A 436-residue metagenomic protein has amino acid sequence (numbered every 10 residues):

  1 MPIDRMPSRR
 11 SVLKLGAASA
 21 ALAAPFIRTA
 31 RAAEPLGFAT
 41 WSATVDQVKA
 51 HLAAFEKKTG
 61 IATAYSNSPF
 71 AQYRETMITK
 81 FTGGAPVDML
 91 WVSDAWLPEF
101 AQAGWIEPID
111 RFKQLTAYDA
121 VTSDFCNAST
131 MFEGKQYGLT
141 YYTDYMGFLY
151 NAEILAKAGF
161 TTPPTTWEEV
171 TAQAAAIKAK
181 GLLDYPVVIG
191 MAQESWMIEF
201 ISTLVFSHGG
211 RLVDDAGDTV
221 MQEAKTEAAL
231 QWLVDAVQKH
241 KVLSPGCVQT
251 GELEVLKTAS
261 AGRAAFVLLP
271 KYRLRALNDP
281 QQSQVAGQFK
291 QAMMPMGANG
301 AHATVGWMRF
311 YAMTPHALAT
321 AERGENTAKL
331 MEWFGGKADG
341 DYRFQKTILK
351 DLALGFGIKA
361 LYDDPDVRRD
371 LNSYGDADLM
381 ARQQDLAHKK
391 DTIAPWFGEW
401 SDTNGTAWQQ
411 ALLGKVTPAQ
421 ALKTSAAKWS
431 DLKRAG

Functional and structural regions predicted by a protein language model:
M1-S11, A18-A21, P25: N-terminal secretory signal peptides
A43-A62, N404: Short, polar/charged alpha-helical segment
A54-D124, M131, A156-T165, A259-F266 (+2 more regions): Extracytoplasmic "Venus flytrap"/periplasmic binding protein-like
K80, A85-D88, T116-L155, Y185 (+3 more regions): A structural signal for short loop-to-beta-strand junctions that line the ligand-binding cleft of periplasmic/secreted
K80, D110-S123, V187, M191 (+5 more regions): Short, solvent-exposed loop/beta-turn-alpha elements that line the ligand-binding surface or hinge of extracytoplasmic
D94-M146, E169-T171, M197-F200, A286-A292 (+1 more regions): Hinge/lid segment of periplasmic solute-binding proteins
A174-A175, A216-C247: Glycine-centered hinge/linker elements that transmit conformational signals in sensory and ligand-binding systems
Y272-Q284, A298-T403, R434: C-terminal lobe and pocket-closing loops of periplasmic/extracytoplasmic Venus-flytrap solute-binding proteins
